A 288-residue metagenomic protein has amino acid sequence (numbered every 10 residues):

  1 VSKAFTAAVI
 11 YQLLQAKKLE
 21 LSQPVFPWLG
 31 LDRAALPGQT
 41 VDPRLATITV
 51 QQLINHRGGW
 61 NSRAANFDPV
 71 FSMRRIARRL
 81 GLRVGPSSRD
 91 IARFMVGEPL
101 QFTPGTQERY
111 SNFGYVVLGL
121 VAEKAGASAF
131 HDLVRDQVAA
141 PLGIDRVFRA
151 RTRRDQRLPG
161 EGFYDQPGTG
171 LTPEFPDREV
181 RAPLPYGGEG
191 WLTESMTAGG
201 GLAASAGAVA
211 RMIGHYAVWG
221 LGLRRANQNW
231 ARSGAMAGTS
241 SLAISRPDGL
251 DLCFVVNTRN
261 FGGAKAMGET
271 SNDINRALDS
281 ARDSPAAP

Functional and structural regions predicted by a protein language model:
V1-V25, Y115-E123, V209, G249 (+1 more regions): Active-site SXXK
S2, L21, T49-V50, I91 (+4 more regions): Hydrophobic side chains within well-formed alpha-helices
V9-L14, L29, I54-N61: Generic hydrophobic/packing signal
E20-Q39, A140-L142: Short, glycine/proline-biased beta-turn/loop segments that scaffold the active-site neighborhood
L36-A237: Short, surface-exposed loop or secondary-structure junction motifs that flank catalytic or metal-binding residues
S240-R246, L250-G263: Short, well-ordered beta-strand elements
G262-P288: Short, gly/Ser/Thr-rich active-site loops of penicillin-recognizing serine hydrolases
